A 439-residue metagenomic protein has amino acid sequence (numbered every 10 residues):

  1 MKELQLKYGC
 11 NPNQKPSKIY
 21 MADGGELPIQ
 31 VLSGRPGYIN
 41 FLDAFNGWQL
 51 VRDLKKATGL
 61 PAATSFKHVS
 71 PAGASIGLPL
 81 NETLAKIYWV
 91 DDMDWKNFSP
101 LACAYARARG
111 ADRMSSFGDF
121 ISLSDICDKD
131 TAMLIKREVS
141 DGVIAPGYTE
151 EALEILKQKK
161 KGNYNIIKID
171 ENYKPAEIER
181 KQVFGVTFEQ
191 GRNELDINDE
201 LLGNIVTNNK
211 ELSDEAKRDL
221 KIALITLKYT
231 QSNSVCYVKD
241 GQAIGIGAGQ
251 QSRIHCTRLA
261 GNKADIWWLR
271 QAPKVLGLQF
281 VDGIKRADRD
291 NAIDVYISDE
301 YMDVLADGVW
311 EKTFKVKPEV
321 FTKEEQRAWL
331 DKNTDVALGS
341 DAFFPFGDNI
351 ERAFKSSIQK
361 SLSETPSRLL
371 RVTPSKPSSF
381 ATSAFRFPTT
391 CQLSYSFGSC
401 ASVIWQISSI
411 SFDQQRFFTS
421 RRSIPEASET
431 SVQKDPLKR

Functional and structural regions predicted by a protein language model:
M1-L201, A216-S234: Active-site loops and adjacent core secondary-structure elements that bind or stabilize anionic groups
R52, K228, D265, L269 (+2 more regions): Hydrophobic alpha-helix feature that most strongly marks membrane-spanning transmembrane helices and their immediate
A57-S65, I166-I169, S232-K239, L269-F280 (+1 more regions): Flexible, glycine/charged-enriched surface loops at secondary-structure junctions
A72-R113, I244-F344: Glycine- and Gly-Pro-enriched alpha-helical subdomains that act as flexible, kink-prone "lid/hinge" or packing modules
L123-S124, R137-I167, Y173, N333-L338 (+4 more regions): C-terminal binding/interaction regions
E177-L212, L269-A292: Substrate-contacting helices/loops that form the catalytic groove of nucleic-acid and nucleotide-polymer processing
R218, I222, K228, S232 (+2 more regions): C-terminal accessory/binding modules appended to enzymatic or scaffolding proteins
S367, T373-S411, R416-S431, R439: Low-acidity, Ser/Thr- and Arg-rich intrinsically disordered low-complexity segments
